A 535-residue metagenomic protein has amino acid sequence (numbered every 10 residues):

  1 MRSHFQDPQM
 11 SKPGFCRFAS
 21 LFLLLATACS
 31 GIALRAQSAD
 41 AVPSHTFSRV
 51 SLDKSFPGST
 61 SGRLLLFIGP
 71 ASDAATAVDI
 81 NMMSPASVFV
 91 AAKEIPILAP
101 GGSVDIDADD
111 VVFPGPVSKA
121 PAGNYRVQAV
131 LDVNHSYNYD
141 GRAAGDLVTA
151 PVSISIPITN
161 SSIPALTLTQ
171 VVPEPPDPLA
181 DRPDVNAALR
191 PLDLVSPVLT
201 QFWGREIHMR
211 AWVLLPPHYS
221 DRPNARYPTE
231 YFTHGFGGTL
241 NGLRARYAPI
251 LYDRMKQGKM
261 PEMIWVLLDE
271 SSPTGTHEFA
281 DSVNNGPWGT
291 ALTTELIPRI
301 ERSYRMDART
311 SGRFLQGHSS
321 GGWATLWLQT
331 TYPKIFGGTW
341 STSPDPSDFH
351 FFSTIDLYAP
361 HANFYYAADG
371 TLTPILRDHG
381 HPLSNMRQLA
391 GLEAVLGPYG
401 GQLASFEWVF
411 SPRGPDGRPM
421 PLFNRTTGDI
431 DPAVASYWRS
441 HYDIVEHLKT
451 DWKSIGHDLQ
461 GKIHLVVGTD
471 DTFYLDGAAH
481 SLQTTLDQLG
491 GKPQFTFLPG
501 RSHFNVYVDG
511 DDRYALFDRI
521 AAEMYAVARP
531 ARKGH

Functional and structural regions predicted by a protein language model:
M1-C16: N-terminal secretory signal peptides that target proteins for export/translocation
R2-F5, L52-K54, T274: Short, charged low-complexity linear motifs
A19-G31: Bacterial N-terminal signal peptides
S30-A33, T149: Intrinsic, low-complexity polybasic segments
A36-A41: Boundary at the C-terminal end of the N-terminal hydrophobic targeting segment
V42-L52, P57-L64, R210-W212: Contiguous beta-strand segments within globular domains
T60-L65, T76-I80: Short, hydrophobic/aromatic beta-strand segments
P70-V112, V117-H535: Non-catalytic cap/lid and distal C-terminal segments of serine-dependent acyl enzymes
